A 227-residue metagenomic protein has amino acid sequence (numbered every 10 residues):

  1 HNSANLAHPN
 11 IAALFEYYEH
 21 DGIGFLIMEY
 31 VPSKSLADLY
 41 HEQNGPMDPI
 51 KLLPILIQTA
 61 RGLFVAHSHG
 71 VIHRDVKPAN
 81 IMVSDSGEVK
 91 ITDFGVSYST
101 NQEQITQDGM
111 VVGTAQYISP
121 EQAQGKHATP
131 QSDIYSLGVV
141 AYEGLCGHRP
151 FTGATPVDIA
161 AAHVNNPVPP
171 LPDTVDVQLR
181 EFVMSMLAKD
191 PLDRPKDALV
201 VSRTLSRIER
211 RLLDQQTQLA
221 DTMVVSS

Functional and structural regions predicted by a protein language model:
H1-N5: AlphaC helix of the eukaryotic protein kinase fold
Y17: Activation-segment/catalytic-loop signature of the eukaryotic protein kinase fold
D21-S35, L39: Conserved short submotifs of the Hanks-type protein kinase catalytic core that shape the nucleotide-binding pocket
I55-L56: Activation segment signature within eukaryotic-like protein kinase domains
A60-V71: Protein kinase catalytic-loop region centered on the HRD/HxD motif
D133: Conserved catalytic-loop aspartate of Hanks-type protein kinases
C146-P150: Structural helix C-cap motif within protein kinase domains
